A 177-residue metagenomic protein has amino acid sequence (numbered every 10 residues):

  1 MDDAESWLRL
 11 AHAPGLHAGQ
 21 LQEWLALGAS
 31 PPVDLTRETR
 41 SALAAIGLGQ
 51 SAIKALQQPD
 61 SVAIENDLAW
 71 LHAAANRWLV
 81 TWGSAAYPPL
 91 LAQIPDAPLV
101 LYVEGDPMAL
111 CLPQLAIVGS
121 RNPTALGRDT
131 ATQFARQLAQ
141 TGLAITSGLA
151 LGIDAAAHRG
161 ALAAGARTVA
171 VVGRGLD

Functional and structural regions predicted by a protein language model:
M1-Q137: Short, positively charged patches
A135, A139-D177: Phosphate/pyrophosphate-binding betaalpha-module
